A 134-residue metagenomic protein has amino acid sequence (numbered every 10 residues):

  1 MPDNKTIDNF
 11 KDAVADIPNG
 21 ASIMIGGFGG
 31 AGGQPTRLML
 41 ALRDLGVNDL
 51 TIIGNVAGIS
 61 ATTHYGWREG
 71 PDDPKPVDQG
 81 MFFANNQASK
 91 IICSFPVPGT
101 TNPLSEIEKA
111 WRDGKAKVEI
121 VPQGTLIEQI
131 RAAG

Functional and structural regions predicted by a protein language model:
M1-G134: Conserved alpha/beta enzyme-core scaffold
